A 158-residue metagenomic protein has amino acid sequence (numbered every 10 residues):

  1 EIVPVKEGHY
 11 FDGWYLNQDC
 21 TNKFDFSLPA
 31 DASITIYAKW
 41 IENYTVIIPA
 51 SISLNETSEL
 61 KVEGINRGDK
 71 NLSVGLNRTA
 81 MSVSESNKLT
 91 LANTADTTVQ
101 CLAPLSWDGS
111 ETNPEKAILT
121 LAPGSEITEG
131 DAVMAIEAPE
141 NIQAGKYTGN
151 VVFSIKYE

Functional and structural regions predicted by a protein language model:
E1-E42: Secondary-structure capping and domain/repeat boundary segments
H9, T45, L89, T97 (+1 more regions): Short glycine-aromatic motifs
D12, D19, D25, D31 (+6 more regions): Acidic-enriched, low-complexity/disordered segments with a strong bias for Aspartate over Glutamate
W14-N17, G75-T79, A92-T94, P104-D108: Predominantly extracellular/luminal cell-surface or secreted proteins
D19-K23, A95-T128: Extracellular beta-sheet repeat scaffolds used for adhesion and glycan interaction
I41-T94, K116-E158: N-terminal small/polar-rich segments of proteins
